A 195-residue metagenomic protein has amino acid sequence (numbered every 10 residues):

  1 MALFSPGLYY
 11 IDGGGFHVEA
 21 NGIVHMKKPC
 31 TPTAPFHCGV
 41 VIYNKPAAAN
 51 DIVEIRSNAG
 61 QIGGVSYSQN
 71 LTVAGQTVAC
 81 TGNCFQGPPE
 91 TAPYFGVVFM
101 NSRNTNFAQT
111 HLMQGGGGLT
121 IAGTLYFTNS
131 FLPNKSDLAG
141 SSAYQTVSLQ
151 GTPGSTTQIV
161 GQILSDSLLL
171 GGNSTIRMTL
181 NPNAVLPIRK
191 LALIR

Functional and structural regions predicted by a protein language model:
M1-R195: Compositional signature of intrinsically disordered, low-complexity segments enriched in polar residues
